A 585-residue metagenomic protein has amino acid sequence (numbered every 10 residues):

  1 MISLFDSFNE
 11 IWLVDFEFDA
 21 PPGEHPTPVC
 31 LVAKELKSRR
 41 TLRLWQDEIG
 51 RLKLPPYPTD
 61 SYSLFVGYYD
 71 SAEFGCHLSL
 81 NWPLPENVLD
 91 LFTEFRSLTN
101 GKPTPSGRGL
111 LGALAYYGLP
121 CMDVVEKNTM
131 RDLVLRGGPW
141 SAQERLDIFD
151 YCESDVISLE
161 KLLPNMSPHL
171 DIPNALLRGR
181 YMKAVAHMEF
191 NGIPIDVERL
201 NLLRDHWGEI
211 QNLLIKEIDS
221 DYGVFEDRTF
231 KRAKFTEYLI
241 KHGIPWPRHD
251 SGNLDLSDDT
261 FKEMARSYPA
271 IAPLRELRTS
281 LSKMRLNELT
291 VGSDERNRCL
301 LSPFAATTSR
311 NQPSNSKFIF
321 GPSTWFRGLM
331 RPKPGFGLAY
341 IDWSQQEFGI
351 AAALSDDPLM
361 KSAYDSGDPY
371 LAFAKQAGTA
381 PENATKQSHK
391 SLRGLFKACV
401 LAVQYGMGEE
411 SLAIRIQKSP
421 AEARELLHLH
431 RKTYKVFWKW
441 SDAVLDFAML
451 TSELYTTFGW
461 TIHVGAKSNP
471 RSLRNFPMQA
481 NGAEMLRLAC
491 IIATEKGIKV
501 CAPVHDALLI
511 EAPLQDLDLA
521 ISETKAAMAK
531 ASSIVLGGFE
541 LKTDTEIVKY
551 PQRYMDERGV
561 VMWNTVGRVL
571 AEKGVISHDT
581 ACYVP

Functional and structural regions predicted by a protein language model:
M1-E17, P22-C30, P105, A115 (+12 more regions): Conserved "right-hand" nucleotidyltransferase catalytic core of DNA-directed polymerases
P26-C30, E347-T379: Metal-dependent catalytic core segments for phosphate chemistry
V29, A33, R39-L52, Y57 (+3 more regions): Active-site-proximal helix-loop-helix substrate-binding element of RNase H-like nuclease domains
Y62-D70, D227-R228, D342, S411 (+1 more regions): Short glycine-rich phosphate-binding loop at a beta-alpha junction
W140-E144, D150-Y151, P173-R180, H206-I210 (+11 more regions): Secondary-structure capping and boundary motifs in well-ordered enzyme cores
I244-P245, K375, T379-P503, E540-P585: Conserved catalytic core of nucleic-acid polymerases
G252, L256, N287-G292, P303-A306 (+6 more regions): Short, contiguous acidic/charged loop-to-helix segments that flank catalytic cores in large enzymes
G497-T545: C-terminal structured "cap/appendage" subdomains that terminate the fold
